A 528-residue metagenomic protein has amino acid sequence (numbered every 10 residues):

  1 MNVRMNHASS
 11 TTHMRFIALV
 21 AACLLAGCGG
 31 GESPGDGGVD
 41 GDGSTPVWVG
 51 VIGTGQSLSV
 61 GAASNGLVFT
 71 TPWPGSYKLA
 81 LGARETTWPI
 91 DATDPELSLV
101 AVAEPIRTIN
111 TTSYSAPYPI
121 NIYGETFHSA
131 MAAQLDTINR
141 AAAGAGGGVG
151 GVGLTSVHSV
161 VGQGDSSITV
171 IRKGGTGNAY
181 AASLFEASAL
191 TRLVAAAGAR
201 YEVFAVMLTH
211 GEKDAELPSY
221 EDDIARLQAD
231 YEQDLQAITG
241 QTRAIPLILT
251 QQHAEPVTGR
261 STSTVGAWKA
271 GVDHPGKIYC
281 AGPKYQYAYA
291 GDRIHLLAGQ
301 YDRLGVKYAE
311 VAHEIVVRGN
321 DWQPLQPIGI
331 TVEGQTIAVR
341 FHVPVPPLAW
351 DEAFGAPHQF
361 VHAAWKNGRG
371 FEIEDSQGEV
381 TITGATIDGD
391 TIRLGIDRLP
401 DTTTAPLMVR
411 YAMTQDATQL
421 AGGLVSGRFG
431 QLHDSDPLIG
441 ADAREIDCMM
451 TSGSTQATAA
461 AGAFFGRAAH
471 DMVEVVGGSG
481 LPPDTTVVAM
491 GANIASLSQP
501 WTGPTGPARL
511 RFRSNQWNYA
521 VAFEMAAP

Functional and structural regions predicted by a protein language model:
M1, T12, G506-L510: Intrinsically disordered, low-complexity regions enriched in serine, threonine, proline and polar/charged residues
N2-I17: Bacterial N-terminal signal peptides that target proteins for export
L19-C23: Hydrophobic helical h-region of N-terminal Sec-dependent signal peptides in bacterial secretory/periplasmic proteins
L25-G27: C-terminal motif of bacterial Sec signal peptides marking the signal peptidase cleavage site
G29-E32: Bacterial signal peptide processing site
G38-C448, A492-I494, P500-P528: Cell-envelope and extracellular/periplasmic
V339, G440-P504: Autoprocessing Asn-cyclization modules and mimics
